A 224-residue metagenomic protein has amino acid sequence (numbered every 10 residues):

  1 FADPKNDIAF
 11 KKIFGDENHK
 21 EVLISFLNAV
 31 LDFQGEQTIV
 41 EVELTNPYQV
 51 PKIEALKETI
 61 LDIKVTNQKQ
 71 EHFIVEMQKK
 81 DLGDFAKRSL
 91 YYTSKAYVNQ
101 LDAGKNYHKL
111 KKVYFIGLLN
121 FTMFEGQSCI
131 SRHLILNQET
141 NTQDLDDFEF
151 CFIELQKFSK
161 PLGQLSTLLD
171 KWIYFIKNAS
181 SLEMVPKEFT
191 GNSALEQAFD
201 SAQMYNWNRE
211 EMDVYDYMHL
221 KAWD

Functional and structural regions predicted by a protein language model:
F1-C151, S159-P161: Accessory alpha/beta interaction modules
D7-I8, K20-S25, K87, L110-V113 (+4 more regions): Non-catalytic, well-ordered alpha-helical scaffold segments
I13, E17, V30, Q156 (+2 more regions): Generic structural signal for hydrophobic core residues of well-folded globular domains
F73-Q78, D170, Y174-D224: Short, charged alpha-helical interaction segments and adjacent helix-coil junctions
I130-L136, S166-W172, M218-L220: Short intrinsically disordered coil segments
L145, F152-P186: Compact structured core domains
